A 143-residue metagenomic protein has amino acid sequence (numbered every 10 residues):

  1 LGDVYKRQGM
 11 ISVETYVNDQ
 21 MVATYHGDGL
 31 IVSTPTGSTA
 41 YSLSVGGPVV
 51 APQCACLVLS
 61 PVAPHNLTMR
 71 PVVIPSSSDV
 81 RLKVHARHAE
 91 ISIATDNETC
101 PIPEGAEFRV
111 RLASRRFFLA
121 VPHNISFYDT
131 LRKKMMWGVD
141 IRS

Functional and structural regions predicted by a protein language model:
L1-Y5: Short, small-residue-biased leader/transition segments that mark boundaries at the very start of proteins
Q8, D28, S44, A120 (+1 more regions): Generic signature of intrinsically disordered, low-complexity segments enriched in small/polar residues
G9-V13, D28-L30, T39, Q53-V58 (+3 more regions): A generic structural signal for short beta-strands and their flanking turns/coil linkers
S12, I31-V32, Y41, V62-P64 (+3 more regions): Generic, low-specificity signal for short hydrophobic/alpha-helical stretches with a mild N-terminal bias, encompassing
E14-S33, K83: Short, hydrophobic/aliphatic alpha-helical segments
V17-M21, R70-S143: ATP/nucleoside-binding phosphotransfer catalytic cores, i.e., glycine-rich phosphate-binding loops
T24-G27, V32-T68: Gly/Ser/Thr-rich active-site loops/lids in small-molecule metabolic enzymes that frequently grip phosphoryl groups
